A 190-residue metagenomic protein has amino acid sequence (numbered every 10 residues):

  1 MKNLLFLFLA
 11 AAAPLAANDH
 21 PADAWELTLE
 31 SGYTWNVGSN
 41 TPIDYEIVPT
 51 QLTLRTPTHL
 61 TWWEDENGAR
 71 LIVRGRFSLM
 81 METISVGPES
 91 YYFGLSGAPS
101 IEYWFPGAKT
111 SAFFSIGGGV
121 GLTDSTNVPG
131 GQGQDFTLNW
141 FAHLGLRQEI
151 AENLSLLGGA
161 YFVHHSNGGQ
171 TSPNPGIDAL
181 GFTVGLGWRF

Functional and structural regions predicted by a protein language model:
M1-A22: Cleavable N-terminal export/targeting peptides
A16, H20, S39-Y45, E64-E66 (+4 more regions): Outer-membrane beta-barrel domain signature
A16-L60, G181-F190: Short glycine/proline- and aromatic-enriched beta-strand/turn motifs that initiate or cap beta-hairpins
N18-A24, T58-V73, W104-S111, I150-L154: Short loop/turn motifs that connect adjacent beta-strands in outer-membrane beta-barrel proteins
D23-W25, D44-T50, E89-L95, Q134-W140 (+1 more regions): Residues that define the transmembrane beta-barrel architecture of outer-membrane proteins
W25-W35, G75-M81, F114-V120, G158-F162: Transmembrane beta-barrel strands of outer-membrane/channel proteins
T34-N40, T61, M80-V86, P106 (+2 more regions): Sequence/structural signature of outer-membrane beta-barrel proteins
P88-I116: Helix-adjacent hinge/juxtasegments
